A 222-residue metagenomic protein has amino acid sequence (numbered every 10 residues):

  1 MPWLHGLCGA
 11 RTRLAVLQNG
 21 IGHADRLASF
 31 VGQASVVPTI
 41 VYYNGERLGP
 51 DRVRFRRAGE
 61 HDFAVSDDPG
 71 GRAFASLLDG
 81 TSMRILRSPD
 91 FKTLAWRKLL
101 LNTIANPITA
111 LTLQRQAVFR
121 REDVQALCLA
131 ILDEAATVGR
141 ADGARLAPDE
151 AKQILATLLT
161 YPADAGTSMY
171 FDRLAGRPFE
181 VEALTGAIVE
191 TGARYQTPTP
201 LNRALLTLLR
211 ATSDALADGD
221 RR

Functional and structural regions predicted by a protein language model:
M1-R52: Rossmann-like NAD(P)(H) cofactor-binding subdomain of soluble oxidoreductases
A10-L14, D62-F63, R194: Short active-site oxyanion
I40, N44, P50-R52, G59 (+2 more regions): Active-site substrate-recognition segment that forms the wall of the catalytic cavity or substrate channel
D51-A75, Q125: Short beta-strand and adjoining strand-loop segment in the mid-core of the Rossmann-like NAD(P)-dependent dehydrogenase
R72-N106, Q153-I154: FAD/FMN-dependent oxidoreductases across multiple families
D79, L129-R222: NAD(P)-dependent Rossmann-like dehydrogenase/reductase catalytic/cofactor-binding core
K92-T137, P162-A163: Active-site-proximal catalytic alpha-helix in oxidoreductases
